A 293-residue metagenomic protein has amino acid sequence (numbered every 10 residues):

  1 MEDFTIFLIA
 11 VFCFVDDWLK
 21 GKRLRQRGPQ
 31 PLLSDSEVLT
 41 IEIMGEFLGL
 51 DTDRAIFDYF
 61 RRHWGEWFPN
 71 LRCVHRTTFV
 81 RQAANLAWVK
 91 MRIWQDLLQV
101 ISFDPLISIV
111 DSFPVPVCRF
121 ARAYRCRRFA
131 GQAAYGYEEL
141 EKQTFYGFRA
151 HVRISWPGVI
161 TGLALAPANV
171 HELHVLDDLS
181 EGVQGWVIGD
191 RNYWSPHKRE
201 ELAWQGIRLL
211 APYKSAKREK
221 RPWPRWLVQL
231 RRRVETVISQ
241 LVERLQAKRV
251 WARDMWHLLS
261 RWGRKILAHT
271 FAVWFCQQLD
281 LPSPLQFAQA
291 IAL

Functional and structural regions predicted by a protein language model:
M1-L293: Short alpha-helical elements
